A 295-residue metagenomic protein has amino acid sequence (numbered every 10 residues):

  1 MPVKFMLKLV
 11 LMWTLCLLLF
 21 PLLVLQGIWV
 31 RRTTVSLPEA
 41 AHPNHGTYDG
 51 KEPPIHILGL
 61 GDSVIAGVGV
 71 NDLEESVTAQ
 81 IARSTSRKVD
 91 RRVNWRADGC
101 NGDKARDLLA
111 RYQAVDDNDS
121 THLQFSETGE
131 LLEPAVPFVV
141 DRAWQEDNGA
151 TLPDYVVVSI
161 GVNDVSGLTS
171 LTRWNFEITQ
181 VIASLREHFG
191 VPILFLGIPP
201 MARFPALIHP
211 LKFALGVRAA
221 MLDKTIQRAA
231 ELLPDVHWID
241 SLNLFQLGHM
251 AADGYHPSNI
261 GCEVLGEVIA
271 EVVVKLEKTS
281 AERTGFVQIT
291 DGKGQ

Functional and structural regions predicted by a protein language model:
M1-L58, V70-N71, L276-Q295: N-terminal secretory targeting modules
K4-P21, N44-Y48, V77-V89, T151-L168 (+1 more regions): Short, charge-rich amphipathic segments
V30-N101, R111-A114, T121, E130 (+1 more regions): Serine-esterase "nucleophile elbow" of acetyl-processing enzymes
G69, K104, S166-G167: Secondary-structure boundary/capping motif
G102-K104, L215: Short, flexible loop segments at the rims of nucleotide/cofactor-binding pockets, characterized by
D107-A110, T169: Metal-dependent catalytic neighborhoods of phosphoester/phosphodiester hydrolases
D116-F286, D291-G294: Alpha-helical cap/lid subdomain in secreted, periplasmic, or secretory-pathway luminal O-acyl-processing enzymes
